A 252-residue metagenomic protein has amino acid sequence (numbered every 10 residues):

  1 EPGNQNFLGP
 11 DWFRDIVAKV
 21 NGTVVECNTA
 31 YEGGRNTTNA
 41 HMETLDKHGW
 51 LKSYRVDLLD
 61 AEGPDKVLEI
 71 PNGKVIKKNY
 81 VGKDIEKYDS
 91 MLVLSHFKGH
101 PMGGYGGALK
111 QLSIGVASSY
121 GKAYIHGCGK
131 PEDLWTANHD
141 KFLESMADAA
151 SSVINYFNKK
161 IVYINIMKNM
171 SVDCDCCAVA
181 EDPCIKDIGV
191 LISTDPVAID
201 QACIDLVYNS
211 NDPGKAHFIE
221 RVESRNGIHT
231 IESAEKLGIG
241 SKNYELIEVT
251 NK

Functional and structural regions predicted by a protein language model:
P2-K252: Extended, low-polarity segments enriched in aliphatic/aromatic residues
